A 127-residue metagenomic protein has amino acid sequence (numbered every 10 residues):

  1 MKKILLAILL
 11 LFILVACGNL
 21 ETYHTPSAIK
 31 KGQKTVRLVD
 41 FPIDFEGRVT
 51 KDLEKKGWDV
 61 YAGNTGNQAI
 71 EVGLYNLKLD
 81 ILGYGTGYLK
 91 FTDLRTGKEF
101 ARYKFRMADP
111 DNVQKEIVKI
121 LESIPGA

Functional and structural regions predicted by a protein language model:
M1-I4: Positively charged n-region of N-terminal signal peptides that target proteins for export
L6-L9: Sec-dependent N-terminal signal peptides
I13-A16: C-terminal motif of bacterial Sec signal peptides marking the signal peptidase cleavage site
G18-K31, D44-W58, K98-A127: C-terminal/domain-edge helix-coil "capping" segments
G32-T35, Y84: A broad structural signal for short, well-ordered beta-strand segments within beta-sheet-rich domains
T35-V72: Post-signal-peptide N-terminal segment of Sec-exported extracytoplasmic proteins
L79-M107: Amphipathic beta-strand/beta-sheet edge segments enriched in Tyr/Trp
